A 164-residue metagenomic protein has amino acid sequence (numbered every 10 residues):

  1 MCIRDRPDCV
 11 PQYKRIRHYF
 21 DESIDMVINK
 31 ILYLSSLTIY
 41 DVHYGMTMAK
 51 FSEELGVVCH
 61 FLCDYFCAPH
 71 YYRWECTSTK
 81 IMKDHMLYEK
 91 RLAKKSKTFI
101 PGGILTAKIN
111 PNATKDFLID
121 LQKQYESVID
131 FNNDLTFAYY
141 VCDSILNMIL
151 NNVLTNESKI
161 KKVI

Functional and structural regions predicted by a protein language model:
R4-I164: N-terminal leader/auxiliary helical segments
